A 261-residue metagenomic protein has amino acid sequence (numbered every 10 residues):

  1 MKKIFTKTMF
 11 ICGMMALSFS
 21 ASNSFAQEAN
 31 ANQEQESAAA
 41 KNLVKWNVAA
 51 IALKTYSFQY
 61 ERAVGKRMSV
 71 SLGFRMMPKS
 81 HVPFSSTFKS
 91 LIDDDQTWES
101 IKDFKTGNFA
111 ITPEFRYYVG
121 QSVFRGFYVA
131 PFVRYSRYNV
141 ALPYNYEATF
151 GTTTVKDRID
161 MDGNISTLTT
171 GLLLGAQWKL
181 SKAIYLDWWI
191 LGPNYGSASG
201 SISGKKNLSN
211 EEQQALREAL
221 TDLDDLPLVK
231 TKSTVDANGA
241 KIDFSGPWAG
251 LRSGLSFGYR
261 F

Functional and structural regions predicted by a protein language model:
M1-S37, Q214-K232: Cleavable N-terminal export/targeting peptides
Q35, K45-A49, K79-A110, S136-T167 (+2 more regions): Extracellular/periplasm-exposed beta-strand and loop segments of Gram-negative cell-envelope proteins, dominated by
A38-Y56, S69-M77: Transmembrane beta-strand segments that form the barrel wall of outer-membrane beta-barrel proteins
L43-K45, S69-S71, Y128-A130, Y185-D187 (+1 more regions): Residue-level detector of the transmembrane beta-barrel scaffold of outer-membrane proteins
F58-R62, I111-Y117, P131-Y135, T170-W178 (+2 more regions): Residues on the lipid-exposed face of transmembrane beta-strands in outer-membrane beta-barrel proteins
G65-R67, M77, G120-F124, K179-S181: Outer-membrane beta-barrel channels and translocator barrels
S71, R75, Q96-G107, E114 (+1 more regions): Short N-terminal edge-element motif at the start of the domain
Q121-A141: Ordered, amphipathic secondary-structure segments that act as subunit-interaction surfaces in large macromolecular
